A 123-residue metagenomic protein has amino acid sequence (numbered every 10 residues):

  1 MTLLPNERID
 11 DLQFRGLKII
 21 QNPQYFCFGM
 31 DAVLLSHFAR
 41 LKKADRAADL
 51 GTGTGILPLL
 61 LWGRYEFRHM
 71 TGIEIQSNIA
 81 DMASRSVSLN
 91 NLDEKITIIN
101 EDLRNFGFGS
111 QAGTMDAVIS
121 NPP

Functional and structural regions predicted by a protein language model:
M1-L4, T54-I56: Accessory (non-catalytic) regions of SAM-dependent nucleic-acid methyltransferases and partner specificity/recognition
T2-K43: Class I SAM-dependent transferase core
F38-P123: Conserved SAM/SAH cofactor-binding pocket of Class I
